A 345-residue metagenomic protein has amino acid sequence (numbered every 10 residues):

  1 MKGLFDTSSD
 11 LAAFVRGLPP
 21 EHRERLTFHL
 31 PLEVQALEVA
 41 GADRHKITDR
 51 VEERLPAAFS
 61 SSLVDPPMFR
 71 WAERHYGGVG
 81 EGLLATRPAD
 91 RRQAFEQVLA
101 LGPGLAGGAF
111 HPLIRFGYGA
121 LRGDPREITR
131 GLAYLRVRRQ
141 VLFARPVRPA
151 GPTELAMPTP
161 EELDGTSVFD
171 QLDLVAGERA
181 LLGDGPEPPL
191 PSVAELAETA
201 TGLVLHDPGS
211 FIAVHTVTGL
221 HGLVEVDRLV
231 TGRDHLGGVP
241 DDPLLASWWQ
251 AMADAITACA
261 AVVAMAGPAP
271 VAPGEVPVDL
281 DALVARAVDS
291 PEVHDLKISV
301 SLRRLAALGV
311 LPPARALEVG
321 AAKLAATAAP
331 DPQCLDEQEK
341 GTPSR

Functional and structural regions predicted by a protein language model:
M1-R345: Mature, well-folded catalytic/scaffold domains that follow N-terminal targeting or propeptide regions
